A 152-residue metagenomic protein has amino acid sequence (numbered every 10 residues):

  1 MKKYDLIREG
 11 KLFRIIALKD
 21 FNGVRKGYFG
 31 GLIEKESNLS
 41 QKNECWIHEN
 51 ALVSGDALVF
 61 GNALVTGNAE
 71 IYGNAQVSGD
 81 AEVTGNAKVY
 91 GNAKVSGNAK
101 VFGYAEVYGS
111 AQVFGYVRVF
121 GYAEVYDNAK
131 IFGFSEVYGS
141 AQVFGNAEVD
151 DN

Functional and structural regions predicted by a protein language model:
M1-N43: Terminal amphipathic alpha-helical/low-complexity segments used for targeting or macromolecular assembly
E44-N152: A detector of tandem-repeat and repeat-rich interaction/domain scaffolds
